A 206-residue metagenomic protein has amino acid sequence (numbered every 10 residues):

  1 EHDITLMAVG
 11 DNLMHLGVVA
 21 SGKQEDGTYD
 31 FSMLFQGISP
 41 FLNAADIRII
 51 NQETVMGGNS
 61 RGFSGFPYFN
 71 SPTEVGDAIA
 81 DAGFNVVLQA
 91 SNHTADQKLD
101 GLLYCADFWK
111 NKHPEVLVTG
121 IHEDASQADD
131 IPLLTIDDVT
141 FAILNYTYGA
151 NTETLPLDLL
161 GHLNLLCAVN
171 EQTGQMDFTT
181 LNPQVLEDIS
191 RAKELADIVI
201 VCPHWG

Functional and structural regions predicted by a protein language model:
E1-G206: Acidic, metal/ion-coordinating pockets
